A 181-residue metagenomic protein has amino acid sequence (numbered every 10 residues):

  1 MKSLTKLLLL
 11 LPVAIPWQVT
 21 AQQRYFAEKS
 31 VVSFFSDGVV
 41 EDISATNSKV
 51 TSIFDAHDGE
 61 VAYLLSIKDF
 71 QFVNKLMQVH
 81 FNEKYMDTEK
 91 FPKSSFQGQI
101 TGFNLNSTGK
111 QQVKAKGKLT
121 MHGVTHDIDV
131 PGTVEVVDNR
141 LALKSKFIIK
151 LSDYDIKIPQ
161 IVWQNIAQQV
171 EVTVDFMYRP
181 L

Functional and structural regions predicted by a protein language model:
M1-R24: Bacterial Sec-dependent N-terminal signal peptides
A21-L181: Low-complexity, acidic/polar, glycine-enriched regions of mature
